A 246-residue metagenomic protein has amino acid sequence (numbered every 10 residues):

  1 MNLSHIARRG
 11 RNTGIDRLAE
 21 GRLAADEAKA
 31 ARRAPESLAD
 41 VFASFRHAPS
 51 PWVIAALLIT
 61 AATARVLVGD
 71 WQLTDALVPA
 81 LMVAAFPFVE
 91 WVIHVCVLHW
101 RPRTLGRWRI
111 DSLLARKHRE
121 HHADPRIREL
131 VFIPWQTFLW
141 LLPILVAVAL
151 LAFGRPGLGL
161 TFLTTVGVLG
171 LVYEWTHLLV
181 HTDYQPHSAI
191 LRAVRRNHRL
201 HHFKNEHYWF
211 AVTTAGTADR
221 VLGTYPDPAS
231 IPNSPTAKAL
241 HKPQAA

Functional and structural regions predicted by a protein language model:
M1-V166, G170, W175, N205-A246: Non-catalytic, topology-defining segments of multipass membrane proteins
V180-I190: Interfacial helix-loop-helix junctions of multi-pass membrane proteins
L191-R199: Small-residue-rich segments of transmembrane alpha-helices in multi-pass membrane proteins, especially helix faces
H201-F203: Juxtamembrane membrane-interface segments of multi-pass membrane proteins
